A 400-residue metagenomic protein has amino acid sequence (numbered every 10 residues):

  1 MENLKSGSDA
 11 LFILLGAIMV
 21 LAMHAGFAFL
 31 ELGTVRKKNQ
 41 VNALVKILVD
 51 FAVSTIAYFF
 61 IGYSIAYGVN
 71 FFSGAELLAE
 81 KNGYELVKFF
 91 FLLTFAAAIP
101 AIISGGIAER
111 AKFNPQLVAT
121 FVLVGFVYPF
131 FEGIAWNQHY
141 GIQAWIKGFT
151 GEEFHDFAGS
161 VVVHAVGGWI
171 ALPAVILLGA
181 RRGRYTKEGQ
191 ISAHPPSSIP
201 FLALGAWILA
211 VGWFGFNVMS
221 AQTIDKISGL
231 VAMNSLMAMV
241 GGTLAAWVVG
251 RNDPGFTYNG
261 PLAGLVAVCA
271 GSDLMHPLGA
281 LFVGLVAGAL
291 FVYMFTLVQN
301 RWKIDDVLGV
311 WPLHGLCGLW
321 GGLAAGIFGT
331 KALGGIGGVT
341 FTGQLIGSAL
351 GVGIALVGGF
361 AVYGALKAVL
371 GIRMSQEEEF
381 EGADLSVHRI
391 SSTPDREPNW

Functional and structural regions predicted by a protein language model:
M1-W400: Hydrophobic alpha-helical transmembrane bundles of multi-pass membrane proteins
